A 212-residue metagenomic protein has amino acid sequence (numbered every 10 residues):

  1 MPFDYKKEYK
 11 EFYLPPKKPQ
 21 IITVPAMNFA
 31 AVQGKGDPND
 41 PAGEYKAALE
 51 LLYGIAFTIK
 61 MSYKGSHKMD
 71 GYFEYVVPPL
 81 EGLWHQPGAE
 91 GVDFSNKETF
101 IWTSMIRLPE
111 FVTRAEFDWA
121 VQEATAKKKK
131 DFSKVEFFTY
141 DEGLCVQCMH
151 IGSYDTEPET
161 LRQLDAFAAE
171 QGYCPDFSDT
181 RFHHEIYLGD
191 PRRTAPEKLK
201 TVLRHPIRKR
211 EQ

Functional and structural regions predicted by a protein language model:
M1-Q212: A solvent-exposed interaction/effector surface
